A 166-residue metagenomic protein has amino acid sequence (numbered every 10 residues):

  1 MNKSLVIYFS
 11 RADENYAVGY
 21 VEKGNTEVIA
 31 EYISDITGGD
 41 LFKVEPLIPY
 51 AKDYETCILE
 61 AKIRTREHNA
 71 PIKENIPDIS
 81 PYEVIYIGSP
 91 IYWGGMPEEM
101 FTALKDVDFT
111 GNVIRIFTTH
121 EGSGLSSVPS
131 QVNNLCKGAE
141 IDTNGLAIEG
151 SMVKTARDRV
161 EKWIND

Functional and structural regions predicted by a protein language model:
M1-V84, G94-G95, F101, D158-N165: N-terminal beta1-alpha1-beta2 submodule of the flavodoxin-like/Rossmannoid cofactor-binding fold
R11-E14, I48-P49, I91-G94, E121-G124 (+1 more regions): Solvent-exposed loop/turn segments at secondary-structure junctions within structured extracellular/periplasmic domains
E22-K23, T102-K105, V132-N134: Glycine-rich, phosphate-binding/catalytic loops in enzymes
K43-E45, T118, A147: Residue-level recognition of beta-strand->loop/alpha-helix junctions
I79, K105-G111, C136-G138: Short, conserved loop/helix-junction motifs that constitute active-site signature segments in enzyme catalytic cores
G122-L135: Glycine-rich, charge-decorated loop segments at or immediately adjacent to ligand/cofactor-binding or catalytic sites
E140-D166: Glycine-rich phosphate/pyrophosphate-binding loop and the adjoining helix
